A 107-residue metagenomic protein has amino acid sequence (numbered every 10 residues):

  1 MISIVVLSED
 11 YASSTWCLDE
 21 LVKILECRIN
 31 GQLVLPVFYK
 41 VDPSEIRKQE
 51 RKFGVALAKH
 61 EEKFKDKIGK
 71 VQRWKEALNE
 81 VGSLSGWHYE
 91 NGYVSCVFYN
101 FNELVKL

Functional and structural regions predicted by a protein language model:
M1-L107: Intracellular innate-immunity NLR/STAND receptor architecture
